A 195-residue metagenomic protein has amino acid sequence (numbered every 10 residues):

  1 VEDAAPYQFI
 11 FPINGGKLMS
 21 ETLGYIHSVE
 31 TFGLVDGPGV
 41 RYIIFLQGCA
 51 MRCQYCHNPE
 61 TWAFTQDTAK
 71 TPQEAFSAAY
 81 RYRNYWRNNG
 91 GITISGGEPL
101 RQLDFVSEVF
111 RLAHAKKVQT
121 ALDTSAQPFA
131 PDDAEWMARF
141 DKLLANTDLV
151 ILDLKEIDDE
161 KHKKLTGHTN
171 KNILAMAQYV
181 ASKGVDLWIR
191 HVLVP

Functional and structural regions predicted by a protein language model:
A4-A5: Short, low-complexity intrinsically disordered segments enriched in A/P/G/S/L with frequent Arg, especially at protein
F9, L18: Cationic, low-complexity basic patches in intrinsically disordered or flexible, solvent-exposed regions
F11-I13: Generic detector of N-terminal low-structure segments
E21-T22, S28-K70: Canonical Radical SAM [4Fe-4S] cluster-binding loop centered on the CxxxCxxC motif and its immediate flanking residues
T61, G97, K155: Flexible loop residues that form catalytic and substrate-binding hotspots at small-molecule/glycan-binding clefts
F64-D67, E98, L165: Pocket-edge positions in alpha/beta enzyme catalytic cores
F76, Y80-N84, N88-G91, L100-P195: Conserved AdoMet/S-adenosylmethionine-binding subsite of the radical SAM
T93-S95: Short glycine-rich or small-residue beta-strand-to-loop segments that form or flank ligand, phosphate, metal/Fe-S
